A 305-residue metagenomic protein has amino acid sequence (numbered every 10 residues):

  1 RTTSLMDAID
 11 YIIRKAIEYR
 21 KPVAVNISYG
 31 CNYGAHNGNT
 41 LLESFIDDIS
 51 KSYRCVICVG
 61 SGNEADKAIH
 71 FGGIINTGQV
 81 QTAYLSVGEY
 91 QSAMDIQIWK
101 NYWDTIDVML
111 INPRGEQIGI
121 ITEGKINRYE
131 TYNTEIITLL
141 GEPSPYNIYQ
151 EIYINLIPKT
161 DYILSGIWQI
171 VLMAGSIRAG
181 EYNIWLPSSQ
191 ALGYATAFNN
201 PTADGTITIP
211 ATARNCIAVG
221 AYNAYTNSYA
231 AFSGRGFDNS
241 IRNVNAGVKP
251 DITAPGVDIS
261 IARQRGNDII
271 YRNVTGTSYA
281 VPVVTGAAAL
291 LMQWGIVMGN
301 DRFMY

Functional and structural regions predicted by a protein language model:
R1, I17, T105-D107, P113-G115 (+1 more regions): Hydrolase catalytic cores
R1-T3, I27-N32, Q150, R272: Glycine- and acidic
T2-A24, Q79-A211: Substrate-binding/charge-relay-adjacent region of secreted/lumenal peptidase catalytic domains
T2-V25, N39-V59, D66-Y90, I96-Y102 (+3 more regions): Mature extracellular/periplasmic domains of secretome proteins
I9-N37, G60-S61, L172-G175, P282 (+1 more regions): Short acidic, glycine-rich surface-loop motifs adjacent to enzyme active sites
G30-N32, G62-D66, S176, N223-Y225 (+1 more regions): Catalytic metal-binding/acid-base residues of hydrolase active sites
H36-N39, A68-G73, Y182-I184, Q264-R265: Short acidic, glycine/serine/threonine-rich loops at helix termini
R114-T122, A221-P282: Catalytic-core environment of secreted peptidases
